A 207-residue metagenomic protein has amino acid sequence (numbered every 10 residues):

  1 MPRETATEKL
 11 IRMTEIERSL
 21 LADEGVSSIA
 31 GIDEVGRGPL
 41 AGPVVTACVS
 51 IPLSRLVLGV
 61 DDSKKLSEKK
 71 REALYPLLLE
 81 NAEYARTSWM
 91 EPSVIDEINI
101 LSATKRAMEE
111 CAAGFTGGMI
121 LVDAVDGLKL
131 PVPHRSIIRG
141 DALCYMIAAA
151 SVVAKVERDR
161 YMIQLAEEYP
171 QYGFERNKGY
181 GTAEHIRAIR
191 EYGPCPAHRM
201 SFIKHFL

Functional and structural regions predicted by a protein language model:
M1-L207: RNase H-like, Mg2+-dependent phosphodiesterase core, and more generally RNA phosphate-backbone-engaging helix-loop
